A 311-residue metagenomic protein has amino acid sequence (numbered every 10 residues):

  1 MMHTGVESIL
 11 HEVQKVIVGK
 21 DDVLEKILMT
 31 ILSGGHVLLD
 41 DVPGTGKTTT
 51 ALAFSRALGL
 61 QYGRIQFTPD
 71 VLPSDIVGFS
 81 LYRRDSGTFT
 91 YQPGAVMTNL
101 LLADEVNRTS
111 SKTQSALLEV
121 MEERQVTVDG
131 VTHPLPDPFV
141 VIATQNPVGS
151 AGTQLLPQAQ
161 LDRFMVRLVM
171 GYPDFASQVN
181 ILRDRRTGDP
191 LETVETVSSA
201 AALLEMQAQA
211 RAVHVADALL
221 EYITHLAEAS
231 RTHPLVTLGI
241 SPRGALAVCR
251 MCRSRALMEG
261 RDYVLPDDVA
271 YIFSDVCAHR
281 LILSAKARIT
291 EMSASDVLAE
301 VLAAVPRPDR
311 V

Functional and structural regions predicted by a protein language model:
H3-V37, V42-T45: Pre-Walker A (pre-P-loop) alpha-helix and adjacent loop at the N terminus of AAA/AAA+ ATPase modules, a conserved
K26-M29, Y82-A103: Conserved alpha-helical scaffold flanking the Walker A/P-loop in AAA+ ATPase domains
I31-T68: Walker A/P-loop
D41, D104-E105, A116: Walker B catalytic acidic pair
V42, I76, T144: P-loop (Walker A) phosphate-binding loop of NTP-binding proteins
R83-T88, T109, T113, M121-V213 (+1 more regions): Canonical AAA+ ATPase core
T193-V248: Conserved AAA+ ATPase small/helical "lid" subdomain
T232-V311: C-terminal engagement/docking regions of AAA+ P-loop ATPases
